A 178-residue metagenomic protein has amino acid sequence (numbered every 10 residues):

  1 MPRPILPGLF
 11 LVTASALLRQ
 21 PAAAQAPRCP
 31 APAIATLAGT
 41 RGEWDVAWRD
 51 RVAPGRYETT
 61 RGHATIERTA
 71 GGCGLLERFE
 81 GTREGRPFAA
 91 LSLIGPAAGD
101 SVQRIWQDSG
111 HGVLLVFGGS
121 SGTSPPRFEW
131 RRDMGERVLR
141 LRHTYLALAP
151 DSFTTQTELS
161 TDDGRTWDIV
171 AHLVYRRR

Functional and structural regions predicted by a protein language model:
M1-F10: Bacterial N-terminal signal peptides that target proteins for export
L9-L18, I94: A broad helix-preferring feature
L18, A22-A24: Boundary at the C-terminal end of the N-terminal hydrophobic targeting segment
Q25-R178: Hydrophobic small-molecule pocket/channel-lining residues, especially in calycin-type beta-barrels
